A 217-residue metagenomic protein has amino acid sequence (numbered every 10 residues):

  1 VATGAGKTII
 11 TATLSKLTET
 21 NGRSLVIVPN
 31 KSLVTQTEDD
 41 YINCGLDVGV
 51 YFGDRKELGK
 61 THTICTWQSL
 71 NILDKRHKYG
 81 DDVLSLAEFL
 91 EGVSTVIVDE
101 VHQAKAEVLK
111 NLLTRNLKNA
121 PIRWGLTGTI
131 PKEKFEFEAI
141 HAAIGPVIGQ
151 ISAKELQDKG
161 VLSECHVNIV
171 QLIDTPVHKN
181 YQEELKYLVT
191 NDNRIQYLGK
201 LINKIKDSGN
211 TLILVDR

Functional and structural regions predicted by a protein language model:
A5-T13, L17-C44, L109, K132 (+1 more regions): Conserved Walker A/P-loop ATP-binding site and its immediately adjacent core in helicase/helicase-like ATPase domains
L14-S15, V177-D216: Conserved interdomain hinge at the start of the Helicase C-terminal
R23, K60-H62, G92-T95, N119-W124 (+1 more regions): Loop/turn-to-beta-strand initiation segments
L25, G49, L212-L214: Conserved beta-strand elements of the Class I
Y41-D81: Inter-Walker segment of RecA-like/P-loop motor cores
C65-T95, E100-L112: Conserved RecA-like ASCE ATPase "motif II neighborhood" in helicase/translocase motors
S94-T95, E100-H166: Post-DEXD/H (motif II) to motif III coupling segment of the RecA-like Helicase ATP-binding lobe
S163-E184: Short, basic/glycine-rich phosphate-binding loops at helix/coil junctions that contact nucleotide phosphates
